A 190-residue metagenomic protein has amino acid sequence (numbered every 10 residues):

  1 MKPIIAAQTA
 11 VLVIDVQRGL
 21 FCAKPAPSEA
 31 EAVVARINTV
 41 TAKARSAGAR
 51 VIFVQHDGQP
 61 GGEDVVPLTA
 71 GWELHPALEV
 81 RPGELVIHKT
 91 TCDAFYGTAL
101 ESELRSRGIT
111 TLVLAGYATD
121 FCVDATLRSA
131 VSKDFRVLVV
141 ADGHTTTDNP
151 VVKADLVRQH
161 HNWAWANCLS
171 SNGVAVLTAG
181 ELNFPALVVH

Functional and structural regions predicted by a protein language model:
M1-A10, N38-A42, D64-H190: Active-site-adjacent betaalpha module
A7, P25-F53: A short alpha/beta connector and helix-capping loop motif
V11-V16: N-terminal nucleotide-binding beta1-loop-alpha1 segment
R18-A23: Short acidic, Gly/Ser-rich segments with clustered Asp/Glu that frequently serve as metal-coordination loops in enzyme
K24, P60-G62: Glycine-rich, proline-tolerant flexible connector loops at the mouths of alpha/beta enzymes
K24-E31, V113-T119: Short, glycine-rich nucleotide/cofactor-binding loops
H56-G58, D142: Active-site loop/turn elements of alpha/beta-hydrolase fold enzymes, especially the short glycine-/histidine-rich
